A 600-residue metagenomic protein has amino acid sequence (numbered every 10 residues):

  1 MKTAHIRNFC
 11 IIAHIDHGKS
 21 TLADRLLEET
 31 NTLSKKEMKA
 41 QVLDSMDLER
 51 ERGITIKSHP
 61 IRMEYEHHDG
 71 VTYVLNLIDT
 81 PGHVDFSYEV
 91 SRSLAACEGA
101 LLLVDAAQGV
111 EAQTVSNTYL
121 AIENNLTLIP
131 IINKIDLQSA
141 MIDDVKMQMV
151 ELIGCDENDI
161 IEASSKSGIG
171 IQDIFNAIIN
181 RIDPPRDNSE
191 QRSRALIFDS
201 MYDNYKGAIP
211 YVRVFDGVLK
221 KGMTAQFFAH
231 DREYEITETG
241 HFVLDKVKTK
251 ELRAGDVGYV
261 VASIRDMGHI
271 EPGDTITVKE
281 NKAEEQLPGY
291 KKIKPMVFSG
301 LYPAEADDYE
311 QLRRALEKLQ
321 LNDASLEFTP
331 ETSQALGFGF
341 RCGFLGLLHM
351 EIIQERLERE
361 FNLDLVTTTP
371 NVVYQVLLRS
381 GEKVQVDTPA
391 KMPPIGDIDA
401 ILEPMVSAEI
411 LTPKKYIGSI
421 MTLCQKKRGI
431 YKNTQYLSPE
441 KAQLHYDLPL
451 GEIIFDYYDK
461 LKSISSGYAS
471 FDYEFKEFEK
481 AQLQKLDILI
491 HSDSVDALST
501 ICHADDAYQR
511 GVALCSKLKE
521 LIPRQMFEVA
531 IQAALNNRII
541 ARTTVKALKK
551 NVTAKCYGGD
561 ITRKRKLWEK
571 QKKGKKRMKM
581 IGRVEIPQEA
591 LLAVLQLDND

Functional and structural regions predicted by a protein language model:
M1-D600: Structural and coupling elements of P-loop NTPases
